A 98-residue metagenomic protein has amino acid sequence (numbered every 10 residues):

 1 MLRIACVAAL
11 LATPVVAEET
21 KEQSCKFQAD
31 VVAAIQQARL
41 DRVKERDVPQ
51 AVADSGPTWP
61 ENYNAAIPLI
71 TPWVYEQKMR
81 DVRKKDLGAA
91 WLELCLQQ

Functional and structural regions predicted by a protein language model:
M1-A8: Sec-dependent signal peptide recognition, specifically the positively charged N-region followed immediately by
V7, E18, A38: Short, flexible active-site loop motifs that bind/organize anionic cofactors or intermediates
T13-A17: Sec/Tat signal peptide C-region and signal peptidase I cleavage site
E19-I35: Short N-terminal segments immediately surrounding and downstream of signal-peptide cleavage
R39, V43-Q98: Compact alpha-helical subdomains of small soluble proteins
